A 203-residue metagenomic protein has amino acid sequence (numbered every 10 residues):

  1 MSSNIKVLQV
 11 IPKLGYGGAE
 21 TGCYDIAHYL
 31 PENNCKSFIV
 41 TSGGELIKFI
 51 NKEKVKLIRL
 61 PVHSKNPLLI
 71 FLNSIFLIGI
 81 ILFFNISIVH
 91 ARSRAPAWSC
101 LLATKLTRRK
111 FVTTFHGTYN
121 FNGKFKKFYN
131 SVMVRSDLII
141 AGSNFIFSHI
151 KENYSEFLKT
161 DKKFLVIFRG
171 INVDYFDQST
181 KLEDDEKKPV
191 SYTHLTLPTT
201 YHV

Functional and structural regions predicted by a protein language model:
N4-I5, Q9-G17, T21-L68, F157-K163: N-terminal strand-loop element at the rim of the active site of nucleotide-sugar-dependent glycosyltransferases
A19-G22, S42, A91-R92, A141-S143 (+2 more regions): Replace "coordinates the UDP/GDP/TDP-sugar" with "coordinates nucleotide-activated sugar donors
K52-E53, H63-I88, W98-L106, K127-V134: An amphipathic, basic-hydrophobic alpha-helix
E53, F147-I171: Helix-loop-beta element that forms the nucleotide-linked donor phosphate-binding surface in glycosyltransferases
N66-L69, S148-K151, F168-E186: Acidic anion/phosphate-binding donor-loop and adjacent secondary structure in glycosyltransferase catalytic cores
A91-A97, F115: Short His-centered aromatic/hydrophobic patch
K105, F111-G142, S148, E156-L158: A conserved, positively charged/aromatic
T193-T199: Conserved small/polar residues in nucleotide/adenosyl-binding loops
